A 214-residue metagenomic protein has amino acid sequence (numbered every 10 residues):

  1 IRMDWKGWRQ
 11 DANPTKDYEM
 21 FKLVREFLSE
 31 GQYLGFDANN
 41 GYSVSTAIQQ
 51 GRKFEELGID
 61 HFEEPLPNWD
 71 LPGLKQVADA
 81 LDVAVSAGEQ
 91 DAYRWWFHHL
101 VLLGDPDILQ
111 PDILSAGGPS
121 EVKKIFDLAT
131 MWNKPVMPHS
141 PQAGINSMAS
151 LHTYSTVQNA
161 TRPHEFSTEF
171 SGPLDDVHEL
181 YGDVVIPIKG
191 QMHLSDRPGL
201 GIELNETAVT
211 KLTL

Functional and structural regions predicted by a protein language model:
I1-L81: Metal-dependent enolase-superfamily TIM-barrel catalytic cores that perform enediolate-based chemistry
Q10-N13, F36-S43, E63-L66, G88-E89 (+3 more regions): Glycine- and other small-residue-rich loops at beta-strand/loop junctions that grip anionic moieties
R52, G58, W69-Q191: Shared catalytic-loop signature of beta/alpha-barrel
F62, A92, L194, E203-N205: Short, electropositive, low-hydrophobicity segments enriched in small/polar residues
M192, D196-P198: Helix-coil boundary/capping segments in enzymes
P198-L214: Extended hydrophobic packing segments that form well-structured cores
